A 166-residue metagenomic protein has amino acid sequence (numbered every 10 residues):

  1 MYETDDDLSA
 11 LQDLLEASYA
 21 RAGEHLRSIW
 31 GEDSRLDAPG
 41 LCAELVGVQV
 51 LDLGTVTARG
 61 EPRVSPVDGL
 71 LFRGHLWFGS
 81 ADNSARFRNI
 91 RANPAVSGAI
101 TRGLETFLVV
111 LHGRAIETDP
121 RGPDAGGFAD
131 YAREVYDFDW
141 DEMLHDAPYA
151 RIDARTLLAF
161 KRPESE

Functional and structural regions predicted by a protein language model:
M1-S34, L104-E166: Charged, gly/pro-rich active-site loop segments
G23-L51: Short, basic/aromatic recognition patches
D37-G40, R63-S65, N83-A85, D137-F138: A generic local structural motif
L41, N83-N89, D124-F128, D153: Amphipathic alpha-helical interface surfaces
C42-A43, D68, R88, W140-E142: Short secondary-structure boundary/capping segments
L45, I90, Y131-A132: A generic structural signal for nonpolar/aromatic side chains embedded in well-ordered alpha-helices
V48-D82, R88, V96-I100, V109-L111: Short beta-strand segments
